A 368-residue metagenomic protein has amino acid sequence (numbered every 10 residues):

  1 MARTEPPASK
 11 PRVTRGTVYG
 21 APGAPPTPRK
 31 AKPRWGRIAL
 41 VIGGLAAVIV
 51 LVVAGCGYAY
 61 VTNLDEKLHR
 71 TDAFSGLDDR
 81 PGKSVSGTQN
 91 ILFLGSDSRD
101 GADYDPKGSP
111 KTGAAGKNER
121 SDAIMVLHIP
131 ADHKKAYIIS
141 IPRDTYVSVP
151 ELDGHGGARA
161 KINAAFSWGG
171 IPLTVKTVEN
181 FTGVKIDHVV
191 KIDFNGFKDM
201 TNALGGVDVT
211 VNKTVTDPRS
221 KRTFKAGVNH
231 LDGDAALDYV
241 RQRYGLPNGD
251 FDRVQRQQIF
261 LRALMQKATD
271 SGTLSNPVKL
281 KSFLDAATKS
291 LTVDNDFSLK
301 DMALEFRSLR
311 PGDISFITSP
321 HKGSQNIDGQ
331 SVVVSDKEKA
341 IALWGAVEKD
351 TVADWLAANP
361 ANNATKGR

Functional and structural regions predicted by a protein language model:
A2-R368: Non-catalytic, solvent-exposed segments at the cell envelope interface
